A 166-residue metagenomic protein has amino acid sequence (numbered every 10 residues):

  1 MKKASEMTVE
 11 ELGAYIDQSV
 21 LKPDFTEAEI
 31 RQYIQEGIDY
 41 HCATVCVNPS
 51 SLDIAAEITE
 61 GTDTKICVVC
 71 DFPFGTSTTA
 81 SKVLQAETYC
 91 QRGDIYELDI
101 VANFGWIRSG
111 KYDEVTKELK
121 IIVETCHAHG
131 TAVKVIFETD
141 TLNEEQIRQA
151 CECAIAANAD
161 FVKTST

Functional and structural regions predicted by a protein language model:
K2-Y40, S50-T166: Alpha/beta enzyme core
T44-V47: Short, hydrophobic beta-strand segments that form beta-sheet elements in well-ordered domains
